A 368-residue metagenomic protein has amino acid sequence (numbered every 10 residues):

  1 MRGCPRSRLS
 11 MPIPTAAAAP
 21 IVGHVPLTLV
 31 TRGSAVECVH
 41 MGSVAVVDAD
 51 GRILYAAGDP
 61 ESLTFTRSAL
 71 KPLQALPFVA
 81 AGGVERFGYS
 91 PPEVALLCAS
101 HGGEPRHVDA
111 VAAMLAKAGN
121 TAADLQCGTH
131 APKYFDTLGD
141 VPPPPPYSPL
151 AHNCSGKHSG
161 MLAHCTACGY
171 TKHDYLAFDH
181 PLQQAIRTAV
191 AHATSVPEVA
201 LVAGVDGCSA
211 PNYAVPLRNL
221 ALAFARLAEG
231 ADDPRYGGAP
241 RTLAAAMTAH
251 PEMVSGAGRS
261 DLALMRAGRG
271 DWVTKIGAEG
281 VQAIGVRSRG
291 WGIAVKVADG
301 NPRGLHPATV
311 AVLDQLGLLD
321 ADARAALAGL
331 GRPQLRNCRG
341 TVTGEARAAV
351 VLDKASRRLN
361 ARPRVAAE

Functional and structural regions predicted by a protein language model:
M11-E61: Beta-lactamase-like hydrolase cores
M11-H24, S90-A200: Active-site-adjacent helix/loop patches that line small-molecule binding or acyl-intermediate pockets
V39-V44, S159, R187, E279-Q282: Short glycine-rich loop/turn motifs
A57-F65, L97-H101, P143-H152, G204-P211 (+1 more regions): A short glycine/serine-rich beta->alpha loop
T66-V84: Active-site SXXK
A80-F87, G119-A123, C168-D174, P181-R187 (+4 more regions): Bacterial peptidoglycan biogenesis and beta-lactam-recognition machinery
L227-E368: Structured C-terminal helix/loop/strand segments within mature extracytoplasmic catalytic/sensor domains
